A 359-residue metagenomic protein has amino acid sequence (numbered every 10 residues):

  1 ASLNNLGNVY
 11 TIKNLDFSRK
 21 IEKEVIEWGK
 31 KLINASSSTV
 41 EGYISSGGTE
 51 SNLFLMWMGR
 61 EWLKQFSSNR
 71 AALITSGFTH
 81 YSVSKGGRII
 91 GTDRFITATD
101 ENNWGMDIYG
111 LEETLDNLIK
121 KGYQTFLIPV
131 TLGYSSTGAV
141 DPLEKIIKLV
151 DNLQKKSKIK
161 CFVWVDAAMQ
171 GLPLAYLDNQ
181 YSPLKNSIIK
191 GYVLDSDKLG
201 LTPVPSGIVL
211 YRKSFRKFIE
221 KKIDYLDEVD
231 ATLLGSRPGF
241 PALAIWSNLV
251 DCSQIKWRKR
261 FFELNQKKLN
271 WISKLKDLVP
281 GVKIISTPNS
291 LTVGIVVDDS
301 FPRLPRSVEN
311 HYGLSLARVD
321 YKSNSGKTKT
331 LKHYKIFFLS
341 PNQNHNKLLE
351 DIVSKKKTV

Functional and structural regions predicted by a protein language model:
S2-E50, W62, L264: Conserved N-terminal alpha-helix of the aminotransferase class I/II PLP-enzyme fold
E22-G29, S51-R60, V83, I245-L249: Buried hydrophobic packing segments
E27, L153, G326-V359: PLP-dependent enzyme catalytic core of the Aspartate aminotransferase-like
S38-T39, I285-T292, K329-L331: Short Gly/Ser/Thr- and Asp/Glu-enriched loop/turn motifs at secondary-structure junctions
S46-I219: Conserved PLP-enzyme active-site core in the AAT-like
Y134, Y176, L184-T287: Active-site C-terminal subdomain of aminotransferase-like
S196, N265, P280-H311, N342: Conserved PLP-binding catalytic core of the aspartate aminotransferase-like
